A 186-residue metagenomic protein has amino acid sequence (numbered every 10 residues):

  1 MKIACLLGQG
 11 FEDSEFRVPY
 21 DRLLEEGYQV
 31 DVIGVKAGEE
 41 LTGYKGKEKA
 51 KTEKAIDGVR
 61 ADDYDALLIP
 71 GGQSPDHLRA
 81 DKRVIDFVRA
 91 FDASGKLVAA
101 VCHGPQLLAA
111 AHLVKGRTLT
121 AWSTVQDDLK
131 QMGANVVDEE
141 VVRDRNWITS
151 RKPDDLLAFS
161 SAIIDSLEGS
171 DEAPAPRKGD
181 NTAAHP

Functional and structural regions predicted by a protein language model:
M1-S94, V98, L107-T118, Q126-P186: Extended, subdomain-level signal for the structured scaffold at the beginning of enzyme domains
C102: Catalytic nucleophile serine of serine hydrolases, specifically the conserved "nucleophile elbow" pentapeptide
